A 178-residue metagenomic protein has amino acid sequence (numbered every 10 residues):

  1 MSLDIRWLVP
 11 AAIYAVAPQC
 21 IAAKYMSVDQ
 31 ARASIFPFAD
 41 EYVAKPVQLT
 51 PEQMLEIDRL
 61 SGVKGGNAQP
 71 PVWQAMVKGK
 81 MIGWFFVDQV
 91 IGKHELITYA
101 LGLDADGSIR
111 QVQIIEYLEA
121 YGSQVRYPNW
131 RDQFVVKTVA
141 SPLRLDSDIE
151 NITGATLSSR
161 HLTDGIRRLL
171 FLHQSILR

Functional and structural regions predicted by a protein language model:
M1-L8: Bacterial N-terminal signal peptides that target proteins for export
V9-V16: Bacterial N-terminal signal peptides
C20-I152, T156-R160, D164-R178: Flexible, solvent-exposed loop/hinge segments and secondary-structure transition points
